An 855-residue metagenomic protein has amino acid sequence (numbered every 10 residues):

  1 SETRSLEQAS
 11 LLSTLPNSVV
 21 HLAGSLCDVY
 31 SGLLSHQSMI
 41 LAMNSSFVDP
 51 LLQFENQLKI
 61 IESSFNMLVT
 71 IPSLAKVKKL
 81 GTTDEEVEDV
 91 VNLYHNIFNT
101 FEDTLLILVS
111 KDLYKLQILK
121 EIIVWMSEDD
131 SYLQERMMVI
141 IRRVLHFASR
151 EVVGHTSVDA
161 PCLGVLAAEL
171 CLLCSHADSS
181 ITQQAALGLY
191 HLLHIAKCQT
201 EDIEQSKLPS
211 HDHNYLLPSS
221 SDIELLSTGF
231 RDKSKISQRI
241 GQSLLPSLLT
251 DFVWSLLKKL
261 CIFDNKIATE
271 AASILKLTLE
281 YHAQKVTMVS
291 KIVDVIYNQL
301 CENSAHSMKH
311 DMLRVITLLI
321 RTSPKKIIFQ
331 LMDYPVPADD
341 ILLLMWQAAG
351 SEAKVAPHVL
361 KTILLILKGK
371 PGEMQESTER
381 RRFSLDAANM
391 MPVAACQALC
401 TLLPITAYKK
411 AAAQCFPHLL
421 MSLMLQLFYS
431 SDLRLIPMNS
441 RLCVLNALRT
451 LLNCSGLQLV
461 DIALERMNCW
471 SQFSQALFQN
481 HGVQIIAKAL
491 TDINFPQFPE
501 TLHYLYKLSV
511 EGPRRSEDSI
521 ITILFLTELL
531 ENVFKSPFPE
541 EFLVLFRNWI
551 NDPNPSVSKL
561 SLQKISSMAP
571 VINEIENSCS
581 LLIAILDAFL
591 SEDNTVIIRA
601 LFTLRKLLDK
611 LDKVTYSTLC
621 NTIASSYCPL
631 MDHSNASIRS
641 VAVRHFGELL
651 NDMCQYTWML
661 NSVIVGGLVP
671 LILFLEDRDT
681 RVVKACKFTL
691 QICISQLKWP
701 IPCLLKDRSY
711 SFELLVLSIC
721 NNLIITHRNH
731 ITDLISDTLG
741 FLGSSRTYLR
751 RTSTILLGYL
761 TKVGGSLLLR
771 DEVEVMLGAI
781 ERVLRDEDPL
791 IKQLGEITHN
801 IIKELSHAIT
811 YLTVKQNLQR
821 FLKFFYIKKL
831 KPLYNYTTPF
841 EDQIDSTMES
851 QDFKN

Functional and structural regions predicted by a protein language model:
S5, P371-T378, F383, N721-T726 (+4 more regions): Long, low-complexity intrinsically disordered regulatory regions in eukaryotic signaling/cytoskeletal proteins
L6, S13-N17, H21, S31-S38 (+30 more regions): Short coil/turn segments at helix-helix junctions and helix-capping linkers within large alpha-helical proteins
L11, L15-S46, P50-L74, K78-K115 (+13 more regions): Alpha-solenoid helical-repeat scaffolds
T14, S18-L26, Q57-P72, V77-G81 (+18 more regions): HEAT/HEAT-like alpha-solenoid repeats
M43-L51, L68, Y94-L105, I122 (+29 more regions): Hydrophobic residues within the alpha-helices of tandem HEAT/HEAT-like
L80, Q134-R136, S149-V153, T182-A186 (+25 more regions): Intrinsically disordered, low-complexity regions enriched in proline, serine, glycine and charged residues
Y132, K326, L344, E352-M374 (+1 more regions): Extended alpha-helical scaffold segments
C443-V444, L448, L452-S455, E676-E713 (+3 more regions): Eukaryotic acidic, Ser/Thr-rich intrinsically disordered low-complexity regions
